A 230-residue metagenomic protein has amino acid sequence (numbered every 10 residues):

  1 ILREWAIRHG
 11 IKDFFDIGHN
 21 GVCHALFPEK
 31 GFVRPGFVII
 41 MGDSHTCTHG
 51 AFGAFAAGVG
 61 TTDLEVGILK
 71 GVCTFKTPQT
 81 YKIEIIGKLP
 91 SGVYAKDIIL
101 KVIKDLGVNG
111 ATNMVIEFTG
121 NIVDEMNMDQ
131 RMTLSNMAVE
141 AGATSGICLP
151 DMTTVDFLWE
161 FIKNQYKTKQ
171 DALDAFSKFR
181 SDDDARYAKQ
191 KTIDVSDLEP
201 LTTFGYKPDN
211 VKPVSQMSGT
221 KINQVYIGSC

Functional and structural regions predicted by a protein language model:
I1-S229: Fe-S-dependent hydro-lyases/dehydratases of central metabolism
